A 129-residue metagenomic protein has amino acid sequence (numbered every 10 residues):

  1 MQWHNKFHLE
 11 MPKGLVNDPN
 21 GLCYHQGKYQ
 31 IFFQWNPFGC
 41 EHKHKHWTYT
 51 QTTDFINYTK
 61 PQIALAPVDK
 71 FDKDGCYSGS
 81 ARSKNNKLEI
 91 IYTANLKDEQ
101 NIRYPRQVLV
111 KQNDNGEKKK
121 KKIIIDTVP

Functional and structural regions predicted by a protein language model:
M1-P129: Beta-rich carbohydrate-recognition and catalytic domains
